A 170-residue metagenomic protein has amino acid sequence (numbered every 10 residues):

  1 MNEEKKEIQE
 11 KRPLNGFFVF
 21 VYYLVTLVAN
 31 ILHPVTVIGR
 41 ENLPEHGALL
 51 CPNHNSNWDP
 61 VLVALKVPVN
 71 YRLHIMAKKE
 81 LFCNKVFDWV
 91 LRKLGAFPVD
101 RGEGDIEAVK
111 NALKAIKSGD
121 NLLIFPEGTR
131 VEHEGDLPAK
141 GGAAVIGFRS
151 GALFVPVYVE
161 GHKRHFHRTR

Functional and structural regions predicted by a protein language model:
N2-N42, K85-L94: A transmembrane-helix-recognition feature enriched in membrane-embedded lipid enzymes and envelope glyco-/phospholipid
L24-V25, K93-V99, P126-R130: Short, basic, glycine/proline-bearing loop/turn elements
G39, E134-R170: A cross-family acyltransferase "interaction/gating" segment
N42-E103, H167: Catalytic core of membrane glycerolipid acyltransferases/transacylases, capturing the structured, soluble-facing
G47-A48, G119-L123: Loop/turn-to-beta-strand initiation segments
V90, K114, V145-R149: Hydrophobic/aromatic ligand-binding patch that stacks against planar heteroaromatic rings of cofactors or nucleotides
A96-D120: Helix-adjacent hinge/juxtasegments
